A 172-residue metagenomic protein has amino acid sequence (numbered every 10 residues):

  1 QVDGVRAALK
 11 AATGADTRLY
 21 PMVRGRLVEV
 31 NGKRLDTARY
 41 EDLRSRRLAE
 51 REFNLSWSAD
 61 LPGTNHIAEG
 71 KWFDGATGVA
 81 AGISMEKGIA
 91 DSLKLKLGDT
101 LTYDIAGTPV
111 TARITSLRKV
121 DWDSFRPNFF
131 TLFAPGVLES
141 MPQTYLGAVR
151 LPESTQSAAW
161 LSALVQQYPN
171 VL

Functional and structural regions predicted by a protein language model:
Q1-L172: Alpha-helical transmembrane segments of bacterial inner-membrane membrane proteins
